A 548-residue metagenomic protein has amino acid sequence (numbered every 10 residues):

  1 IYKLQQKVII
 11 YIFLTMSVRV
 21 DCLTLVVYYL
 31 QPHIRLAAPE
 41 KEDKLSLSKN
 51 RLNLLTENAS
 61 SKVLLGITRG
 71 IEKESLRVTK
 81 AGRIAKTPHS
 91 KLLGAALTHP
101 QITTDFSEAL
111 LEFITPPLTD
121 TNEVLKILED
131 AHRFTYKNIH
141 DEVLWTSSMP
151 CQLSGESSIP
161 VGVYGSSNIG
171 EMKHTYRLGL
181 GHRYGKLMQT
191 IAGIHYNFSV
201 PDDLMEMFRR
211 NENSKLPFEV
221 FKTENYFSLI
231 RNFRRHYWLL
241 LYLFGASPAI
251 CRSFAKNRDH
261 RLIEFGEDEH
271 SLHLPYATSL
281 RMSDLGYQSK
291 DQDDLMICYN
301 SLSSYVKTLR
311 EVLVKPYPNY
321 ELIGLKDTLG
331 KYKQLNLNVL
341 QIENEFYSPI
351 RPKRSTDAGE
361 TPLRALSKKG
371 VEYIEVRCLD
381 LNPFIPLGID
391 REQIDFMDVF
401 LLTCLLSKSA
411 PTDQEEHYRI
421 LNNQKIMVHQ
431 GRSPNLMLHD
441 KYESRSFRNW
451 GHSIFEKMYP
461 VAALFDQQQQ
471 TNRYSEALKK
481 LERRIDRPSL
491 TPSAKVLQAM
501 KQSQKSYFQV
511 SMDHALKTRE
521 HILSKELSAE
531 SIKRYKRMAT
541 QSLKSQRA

Functional and structural regions predicted by a protein language model:
L4-Q6, P32, Y196: Cationic, low-complexity basic patches in intrinsically disordered or flexible, solvent-exposed regions
I34-G181, M188-I194, F221-R231, R235-W238: Terminal catalytic/cofactor-binding subdomain
T56-N58, G165-S167, E171-H182, T190 (+4 more regions): Loop-rich catalytic cores of soluble enzymes, especially ATP-dependent carboxylate-amine ligases and other
E74, M188-P201, Y373-D380: Histidine-centered divalent-metal-coordination microenvironment in nucleic-acid enzymes
S367-K368, I374-A462: Substrate-recognition/cap regions that form aromatic- and gly/pro-loop-enriched pockets for small-molecule ligands
Y474-A548: Extended, compositionally biased alpha-helical segments that mediate assembly or anchoring
